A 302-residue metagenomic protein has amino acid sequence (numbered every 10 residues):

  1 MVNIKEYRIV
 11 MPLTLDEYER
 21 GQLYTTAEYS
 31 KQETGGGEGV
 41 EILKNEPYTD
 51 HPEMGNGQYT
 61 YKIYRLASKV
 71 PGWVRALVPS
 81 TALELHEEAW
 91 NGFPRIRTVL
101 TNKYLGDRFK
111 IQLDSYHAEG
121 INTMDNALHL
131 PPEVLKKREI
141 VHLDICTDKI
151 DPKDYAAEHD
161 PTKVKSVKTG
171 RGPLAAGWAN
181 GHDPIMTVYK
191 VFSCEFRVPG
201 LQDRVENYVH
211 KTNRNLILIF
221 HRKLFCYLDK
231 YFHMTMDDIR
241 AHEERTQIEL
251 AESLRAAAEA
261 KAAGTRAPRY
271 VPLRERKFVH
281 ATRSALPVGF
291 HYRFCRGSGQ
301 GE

Functional and structural regions predicted by a protein language model:
M1-F294, G299-Q300: Eukaryotic helix-grip
